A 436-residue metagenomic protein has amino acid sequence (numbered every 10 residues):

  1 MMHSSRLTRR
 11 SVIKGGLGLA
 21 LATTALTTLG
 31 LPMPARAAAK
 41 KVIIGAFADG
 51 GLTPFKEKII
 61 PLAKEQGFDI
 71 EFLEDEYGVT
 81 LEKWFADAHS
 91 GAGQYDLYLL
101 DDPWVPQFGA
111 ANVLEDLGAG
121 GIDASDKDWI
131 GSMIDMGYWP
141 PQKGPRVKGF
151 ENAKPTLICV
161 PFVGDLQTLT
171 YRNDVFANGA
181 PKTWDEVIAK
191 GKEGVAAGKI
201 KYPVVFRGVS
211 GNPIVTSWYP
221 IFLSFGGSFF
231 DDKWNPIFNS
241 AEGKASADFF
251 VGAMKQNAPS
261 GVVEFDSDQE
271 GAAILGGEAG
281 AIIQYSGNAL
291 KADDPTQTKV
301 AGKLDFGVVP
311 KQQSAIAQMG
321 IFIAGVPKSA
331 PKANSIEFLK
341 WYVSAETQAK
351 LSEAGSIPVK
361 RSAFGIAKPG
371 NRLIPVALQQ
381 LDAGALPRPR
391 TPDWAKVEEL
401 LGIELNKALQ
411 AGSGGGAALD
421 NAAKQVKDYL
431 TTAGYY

Functional and structural regions predicted by a protein language model:
M2-V113, V263, T298, K311-Q313 (+3 more regions): Conserved N-terminal structural module of periplasmic/extracytoplasmic solute-binding proteins
P54-F55, L339-R361: Periplasmic-binding protein-like
A88-L100, E115, I200-K201, G276-Q284: Alpha-to-beta junction loops
D102-L166, A301-D305: Hinge/lid segment of periplasmic solute-binding proteins
G118-S132, G198, V204-V209, F225-A245 (+4 more regions): Short, solvent-exposed loop/beta-turn-alpha elements that line the ligand-binding surface or hinge of extracytoplasmic
G131-M136, G302-G307, E353-I403, K407 (+1 more regions): Long, aromatic- and glycine/proline-rich binding clefts that accommodate carbohydrate-like moieties
K190-G194, D232-V263: Glycine-centered hinge/linker elements that transmit conformational signals in sensory and ligand-binding systems
S217-P220, D248-P331: Extracytoplasmic/periplasmic substrate-binding proteins
